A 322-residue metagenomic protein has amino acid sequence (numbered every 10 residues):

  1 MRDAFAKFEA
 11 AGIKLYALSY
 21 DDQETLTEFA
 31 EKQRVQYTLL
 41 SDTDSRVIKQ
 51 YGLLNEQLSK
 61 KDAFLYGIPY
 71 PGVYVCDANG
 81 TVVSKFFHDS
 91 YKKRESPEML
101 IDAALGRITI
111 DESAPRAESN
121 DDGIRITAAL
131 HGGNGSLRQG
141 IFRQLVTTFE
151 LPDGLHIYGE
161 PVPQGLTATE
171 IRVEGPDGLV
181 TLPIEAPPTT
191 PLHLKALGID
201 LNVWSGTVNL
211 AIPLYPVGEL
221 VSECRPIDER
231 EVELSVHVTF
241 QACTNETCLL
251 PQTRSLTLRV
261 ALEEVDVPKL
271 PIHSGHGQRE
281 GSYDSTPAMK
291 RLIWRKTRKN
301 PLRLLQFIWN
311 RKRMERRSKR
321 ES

Functional and structural regions predicted by a protein language model:
M1-E112: Chalcogenol-based redox active-site neighborhoods
D102-S322: Extracellular/lumen-exposed scaffold segments
